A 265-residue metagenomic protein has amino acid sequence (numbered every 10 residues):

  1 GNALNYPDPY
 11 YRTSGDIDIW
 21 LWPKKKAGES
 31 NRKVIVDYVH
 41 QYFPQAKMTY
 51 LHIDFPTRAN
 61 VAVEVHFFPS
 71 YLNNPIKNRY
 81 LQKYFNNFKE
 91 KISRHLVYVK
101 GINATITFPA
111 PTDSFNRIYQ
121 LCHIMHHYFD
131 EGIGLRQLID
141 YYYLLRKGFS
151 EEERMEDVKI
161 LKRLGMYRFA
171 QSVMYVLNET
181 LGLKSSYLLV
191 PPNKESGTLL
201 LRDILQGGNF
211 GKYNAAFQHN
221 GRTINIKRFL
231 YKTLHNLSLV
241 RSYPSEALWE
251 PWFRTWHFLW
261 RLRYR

Functional and structural regions predicted by a protein language model:
G1-G15, L21-R265: Conserved NTP-donor binding/palm subdomain of two-metal-ion nucleotidyltransferases/polymerases, i.e., the charged
